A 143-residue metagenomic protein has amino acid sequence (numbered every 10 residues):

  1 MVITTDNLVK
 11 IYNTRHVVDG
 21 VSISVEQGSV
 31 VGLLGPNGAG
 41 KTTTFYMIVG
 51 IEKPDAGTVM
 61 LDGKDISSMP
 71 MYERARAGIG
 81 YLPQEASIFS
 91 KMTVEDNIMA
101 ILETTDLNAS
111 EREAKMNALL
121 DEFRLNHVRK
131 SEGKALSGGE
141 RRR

Functional and structural regions predicted by a protein language model:
R15-H16, E73: Short coil-to-beta microelement around the adenine-binding A-loop and adjacent beta1/P-loop entry of ABC ATPase
V31-P36: The feature captures the beta-strand-to-loop junction immediately N-terminal to the Walker
V49: Helix-to-loop junction immediately C-terminal to a conserved catalytic motif
G57-D65, A77, K115: Conserved ABC transporter NBD signature motif
M92-M99, R129-E132: Short coil-to-helix segment of the ABC ATPase nucleotide-binding domain corresponding to the Q-loop/switch region
S110-V128: Conserved ABC ATPase "signature" region
E132-L136, E140: Conserved ABC ATPase signature
